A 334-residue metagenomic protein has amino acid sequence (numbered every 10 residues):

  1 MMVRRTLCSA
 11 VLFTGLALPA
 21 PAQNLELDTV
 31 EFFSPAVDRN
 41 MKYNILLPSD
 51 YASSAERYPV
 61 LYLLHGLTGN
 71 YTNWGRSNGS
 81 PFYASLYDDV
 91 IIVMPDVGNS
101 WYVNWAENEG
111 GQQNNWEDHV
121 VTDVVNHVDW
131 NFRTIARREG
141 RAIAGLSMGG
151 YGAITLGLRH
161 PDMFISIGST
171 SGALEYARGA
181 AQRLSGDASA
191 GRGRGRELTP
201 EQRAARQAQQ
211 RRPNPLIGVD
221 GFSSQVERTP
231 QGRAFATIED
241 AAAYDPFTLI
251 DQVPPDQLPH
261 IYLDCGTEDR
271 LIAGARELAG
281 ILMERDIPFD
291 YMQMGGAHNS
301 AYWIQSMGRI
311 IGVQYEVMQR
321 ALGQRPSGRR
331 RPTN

Functional and structural regions predicted by a protein language model:
M1-R5: Positively charged n-region of N-terminal signal peptides that target proteins for export
T6-A17: Bacterial N-terminal signal peptides
L18-A22: Sec/Tat signal peptide C-region and signal peptidase I cleavage site
Q23-N334: Non-catalytic cap/lid and distal C-terminal segments of serine-dependent acyl enzymes
